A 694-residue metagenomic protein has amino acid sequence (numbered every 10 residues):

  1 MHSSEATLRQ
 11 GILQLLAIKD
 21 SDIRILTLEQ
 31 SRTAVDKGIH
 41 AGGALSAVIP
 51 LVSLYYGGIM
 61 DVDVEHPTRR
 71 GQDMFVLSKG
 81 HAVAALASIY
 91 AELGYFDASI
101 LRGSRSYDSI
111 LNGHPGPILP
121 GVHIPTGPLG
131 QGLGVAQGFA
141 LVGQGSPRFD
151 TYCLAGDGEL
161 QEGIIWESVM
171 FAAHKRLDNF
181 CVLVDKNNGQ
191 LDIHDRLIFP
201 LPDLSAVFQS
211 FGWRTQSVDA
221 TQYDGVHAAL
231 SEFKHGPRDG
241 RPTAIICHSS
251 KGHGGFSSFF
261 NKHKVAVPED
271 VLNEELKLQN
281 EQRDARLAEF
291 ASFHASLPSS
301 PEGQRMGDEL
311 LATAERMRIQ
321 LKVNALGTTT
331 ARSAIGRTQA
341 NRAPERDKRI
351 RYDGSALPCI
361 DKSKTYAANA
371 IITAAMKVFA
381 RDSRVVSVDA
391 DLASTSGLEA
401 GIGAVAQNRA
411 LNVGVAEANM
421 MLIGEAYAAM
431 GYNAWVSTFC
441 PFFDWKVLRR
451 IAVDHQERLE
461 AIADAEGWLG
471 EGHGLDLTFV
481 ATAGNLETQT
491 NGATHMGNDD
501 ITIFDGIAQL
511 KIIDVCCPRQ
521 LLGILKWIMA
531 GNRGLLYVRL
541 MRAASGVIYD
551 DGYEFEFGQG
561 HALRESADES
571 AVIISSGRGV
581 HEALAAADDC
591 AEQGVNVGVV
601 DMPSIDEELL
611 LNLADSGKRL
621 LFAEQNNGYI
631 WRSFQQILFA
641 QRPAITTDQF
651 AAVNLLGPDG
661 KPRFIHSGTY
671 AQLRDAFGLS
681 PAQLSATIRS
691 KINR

Functional and structural regions predicted by a protein language model:
M1-Y152, P301-R533, A544, P662 (+2 more regions): Thiamine diphosphate
V48, Q131-A136, L160-S168, A418-L422 (+4 more regions): Short glycine/serine/threonine-rich phosphate/pyrophosphate-binding segments that cradle anionic phosphate groups
A82, Q161, G252, S394 (+4 more regions): Short phosphate-engaging motifs
S106-L119, L141, G145-F149, I165-R305 (+4 more regions): Thiamine diphosphate
D157: Residue(s) in the substrate-gating loop at a strand-loop-helix junction that position the organic substrate next
L160, R196-L197, A367, V415 (+2 more regions): Residues that cap or flank secondary-structure elements
V538: All-alpha helical catalytic cores of prenyl diphosphate-utilizing isoprenoid enzymes
